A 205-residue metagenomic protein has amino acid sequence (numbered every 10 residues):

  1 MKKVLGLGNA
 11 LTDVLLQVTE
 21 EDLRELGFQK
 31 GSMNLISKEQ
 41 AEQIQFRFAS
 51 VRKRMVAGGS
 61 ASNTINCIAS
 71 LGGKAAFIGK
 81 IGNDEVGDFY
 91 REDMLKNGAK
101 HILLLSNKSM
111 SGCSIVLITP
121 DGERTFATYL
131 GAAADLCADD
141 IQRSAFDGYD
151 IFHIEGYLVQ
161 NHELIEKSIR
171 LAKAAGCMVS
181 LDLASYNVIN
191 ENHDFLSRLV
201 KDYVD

Functional and structural regions predicted by a protein language model:
M1-I78: Glycine-rich phosphate/adenosyl-contacting loop at the front of the ribokinase-like
L7-N9, K80-N83, S106, P120 (+2 more regions): Cofactor-binding loop segments of dinucleotide-utilizing enzymes, especially the Rossmann-like FAD- and NAD(P)+-binding
A69, L95, K173-A174: Anion (oxyanion) recognition and catalysis
A75, H101, V179-S180: Hydrophobic beta-strand scaffold residues
D93-M110: A glycine-rich helix N-cap at a beta->alpha junction
I102-N107, V116-V159: Conserved phosphate-binding/catalytic loop of the ribokinase/pfkB sugar-kinase fold
I151-D205: Conserved beta-alpha-beta core of the PfkB/ribokinase-like small-molecule kinase fold
